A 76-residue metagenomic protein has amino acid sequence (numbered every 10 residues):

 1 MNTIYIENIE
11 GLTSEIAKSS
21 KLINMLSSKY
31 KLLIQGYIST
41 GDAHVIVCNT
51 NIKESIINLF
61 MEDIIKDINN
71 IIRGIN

Functional and structural regions predicted by a protein language model:
M1-I4, G74-N76: Short, Lys/Arg-enriched, disordered terminal segments
N2, Q35-Y37, D67: Polar/charged side chains located within well-ordered beta-strands of beta-rich proteins
N2-Y30: N-terminal acidic leader/helix
I4-E7, L12, S39, N51 (+2 more regions): Exposed, low-complexity/repetitive linear segments and helix-based recognition motifs, biased toward charged/polar
I9, Q35-Y37, I75: Generic beta-strand hydrophobic packing signal
S19, K53-N76: Ampiphathic alpha-helical segments that act as solvent-exposed interaction surfaces
L22, L26-F60: Acidic, low-complexity, intrinsically disordered interaction modules
